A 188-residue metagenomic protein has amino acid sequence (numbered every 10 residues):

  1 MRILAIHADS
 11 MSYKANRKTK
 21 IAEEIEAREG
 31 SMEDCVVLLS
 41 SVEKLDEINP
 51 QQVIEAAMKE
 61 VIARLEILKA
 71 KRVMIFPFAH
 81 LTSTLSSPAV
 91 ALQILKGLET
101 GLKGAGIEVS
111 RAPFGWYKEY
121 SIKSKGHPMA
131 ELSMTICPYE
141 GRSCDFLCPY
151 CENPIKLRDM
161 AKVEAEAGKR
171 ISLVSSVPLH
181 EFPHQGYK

Functional and structural regions predicted by a protein language model:
M1-K18, E24-R28, M32-N49, V61-I62 (+3 more regions): Auxiliary tRNA-acceptor-end handling modules of aminoacyl-tRNA synthetases
Q51-I54: Compact, well-ordered interaction domains used in eukaryotic information-processing assemblies
A56-K71: An N-terminal amphipathic alpha-helical segment
